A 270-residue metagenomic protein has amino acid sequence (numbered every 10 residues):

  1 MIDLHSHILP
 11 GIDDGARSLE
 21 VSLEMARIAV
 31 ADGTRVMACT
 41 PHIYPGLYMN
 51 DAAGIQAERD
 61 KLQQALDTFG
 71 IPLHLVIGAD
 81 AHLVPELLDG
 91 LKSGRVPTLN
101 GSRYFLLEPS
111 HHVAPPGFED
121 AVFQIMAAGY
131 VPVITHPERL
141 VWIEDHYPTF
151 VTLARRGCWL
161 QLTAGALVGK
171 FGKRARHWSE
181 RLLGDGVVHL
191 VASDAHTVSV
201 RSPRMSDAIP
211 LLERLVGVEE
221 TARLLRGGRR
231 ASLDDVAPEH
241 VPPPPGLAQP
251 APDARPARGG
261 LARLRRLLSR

Functional and structural regions predicted by a protein language model:
M1-D3, M37, Y104, P132 (+2 more regions): Hydrophobic "anchor" residues on beta-strands that sit immediately upstream of conserved functional sites
M1-G70: An N-terminally biased module of ancient metal coordination in phosphate/nucleic-acid-related enzymes
H7-L9, H42-I43, G78-H82, S110-H112 (+3 more regions): Active-site beta-loop-alpha junctions enriched in small/polar residues
L9-A16, T149-A154, L162-G165: Metallo-beta-lactamase
V30, M126, L183-G184: Non-catalytic positions within long, well-ordered alpha-helices that form the structural scaffold/packing of enzyme
M49-Q161, P244-A248, P252-S269: Extended substrate/RNA-proximal surfaces in nucleic-acid metabolism proteins
V187-R204: Short acidic/histidine-rich active-site segments
M205-S206, P210-R270: Mid-to-C-terminal alpha-helical segments outside catalytic/metal-binding sites
